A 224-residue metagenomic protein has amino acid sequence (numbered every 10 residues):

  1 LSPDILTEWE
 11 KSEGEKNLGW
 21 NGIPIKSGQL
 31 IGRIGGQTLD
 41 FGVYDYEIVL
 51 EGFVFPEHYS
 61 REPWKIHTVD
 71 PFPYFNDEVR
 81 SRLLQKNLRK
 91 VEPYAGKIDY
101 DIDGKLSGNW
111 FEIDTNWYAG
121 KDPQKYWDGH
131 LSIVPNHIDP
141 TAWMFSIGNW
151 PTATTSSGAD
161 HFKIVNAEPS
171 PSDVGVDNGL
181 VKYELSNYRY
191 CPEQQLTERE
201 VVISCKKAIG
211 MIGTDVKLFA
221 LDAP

Functional and structural regions predicted by a protein language model:
S2-K26, R33-K125: Acidic, glycine-rich catalytic/binding loops that coordinate metals and/or anionic ligands
P24-I25, I31, L218-A223: Secondary-structure-rich domain cores
I34, V54, L106, L131 (+5 more regions): Compositionally biased, intrinsically disordered low-complexity regions
L39, T141-W143, V181, P224: Hydrophobic residues embedded in beta-strands of well-ordered beta-sheets
S107-W117, W143-N149, P224: Extracytoplasmic low-complexity repetitive segments enriched in small/polar residues
G120-N178: N-terminal glycine/threonine-rich, aromatic-flanked beta-hairpin/loop signature
E168-P224: Beta-sheet ligand-binding and adhesion/scaffold domains
